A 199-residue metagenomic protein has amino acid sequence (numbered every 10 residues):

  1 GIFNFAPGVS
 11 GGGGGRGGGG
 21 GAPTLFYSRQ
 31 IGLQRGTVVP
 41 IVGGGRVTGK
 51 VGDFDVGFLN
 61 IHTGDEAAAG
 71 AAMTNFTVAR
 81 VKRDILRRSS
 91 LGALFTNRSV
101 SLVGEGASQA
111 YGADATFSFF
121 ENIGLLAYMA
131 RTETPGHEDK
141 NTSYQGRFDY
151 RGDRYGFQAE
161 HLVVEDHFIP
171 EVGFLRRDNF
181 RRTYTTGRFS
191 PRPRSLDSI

Functional and structural regions predicted by a protein language model:
G1-G49, D55, N60: Residues that cap or anchor secondary-structure elements
Q30-G32, V51-D53, N60-E66, F95-S101 (+4 more regions): Transmembrane beta-strands of outer-membrane beta-barrel pores
V39-G43, K50, A72-T77, A107-Y111 (+2 more regions): Residues that define the transmembrane beta-barrel architecture of outer-membrane proteins
P40, Y128-I199: Exposed, low-structure sequence patches enriched in small/polar residues
G45, A79-V81, A113, Q145-G146 (+2 more regions): Membrane-embedded beta-strands of outer-membrane beta-barrel proteins, especially the hydrophobic/small aromatic
G49-V51, K82-I85, F117-F119, D149-G152 (+2 more regions): Residue-level signature of outer-membrane beta-barrel architecture
D53-F58, R87-G92, E121-A127, R154-A159 (+1 more regions): Repeated loop/turn-to-beta-strand initiation elements of outer-membrane beta-barrel proteins
F76-T134: Surface-exposed extracellular loop regions of Gram-negative outer-membrane beta-barrel proteins
